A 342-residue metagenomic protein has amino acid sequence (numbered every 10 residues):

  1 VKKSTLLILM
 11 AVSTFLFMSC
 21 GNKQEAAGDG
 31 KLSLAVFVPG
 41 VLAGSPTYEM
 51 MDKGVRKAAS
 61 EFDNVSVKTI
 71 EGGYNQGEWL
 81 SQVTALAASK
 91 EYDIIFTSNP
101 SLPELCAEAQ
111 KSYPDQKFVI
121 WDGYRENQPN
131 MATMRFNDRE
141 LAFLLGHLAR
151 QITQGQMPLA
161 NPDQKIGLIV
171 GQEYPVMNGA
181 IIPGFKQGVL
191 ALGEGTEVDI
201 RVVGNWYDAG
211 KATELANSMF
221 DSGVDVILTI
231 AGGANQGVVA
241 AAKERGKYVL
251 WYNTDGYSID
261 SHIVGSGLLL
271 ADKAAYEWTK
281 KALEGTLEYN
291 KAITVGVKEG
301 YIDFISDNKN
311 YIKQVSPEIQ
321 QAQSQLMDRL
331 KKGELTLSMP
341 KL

Functional and structural regions predicted by a protein language model:
V1-L7: Bacterial N-terminal signal peptides that target proteins for export
A11-V12: Repetitive helical segments and hydrophobic/amphipathic motifs
L16-S19: C-terminal motif of bacterial Sec signal peptides marking the signal peptidase cleavage site
K23-L342: A residue-level marker of the well-folded mature domains of exported/periplasmic proteins
